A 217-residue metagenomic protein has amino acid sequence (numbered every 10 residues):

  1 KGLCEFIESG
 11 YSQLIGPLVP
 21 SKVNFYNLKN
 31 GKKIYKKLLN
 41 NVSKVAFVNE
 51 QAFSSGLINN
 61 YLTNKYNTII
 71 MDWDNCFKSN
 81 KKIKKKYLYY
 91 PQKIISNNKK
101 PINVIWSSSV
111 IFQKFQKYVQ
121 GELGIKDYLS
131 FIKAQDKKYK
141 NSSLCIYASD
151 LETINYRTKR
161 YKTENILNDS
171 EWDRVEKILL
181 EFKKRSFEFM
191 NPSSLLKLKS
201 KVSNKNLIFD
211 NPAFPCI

Functional and structural regions predicted by a protein language model:
K1-N49, K100-F115, S142-C145: Metal-dependent polysaccharide deacetylase catalytic core of the NodB/CE4 family, i.e., the active-site-bearing domain
G2-E5, K29, N41, L62-N97 (+1 more regions): Acidic, His- and aromatic-enriched active-site or binding-groove loops in soluble protein domains that engage sugars
S12-I15, Q51-F53, D72-N75, S109-I111 (+1 more regions): Active-site-proximal loop/turn and secondary-structure-junction residues that shape catalytic pockets, frequently
L28-Y35, I58, L129-D136, V175-L180: Generic structural signal for well-ordered alpha-helices, preferentially at hydrophobic/aromatic core positions
V45-S54, L195-L196: Short, solvent-exposed turn/loop segments enriched in Gly/Ser/Thr/Pro and often Arg
S54-L62: Distinct, well-ordered alpha-helical segments
D74-N80, I105-D127: Positively charged, amphipathic and often flexible ligand-engagement surfaces
K86-I102, W106-S109, Q120-L123, K133-I217: Active-site and substrate-binding clefts of carbohydrate-active enzymes
